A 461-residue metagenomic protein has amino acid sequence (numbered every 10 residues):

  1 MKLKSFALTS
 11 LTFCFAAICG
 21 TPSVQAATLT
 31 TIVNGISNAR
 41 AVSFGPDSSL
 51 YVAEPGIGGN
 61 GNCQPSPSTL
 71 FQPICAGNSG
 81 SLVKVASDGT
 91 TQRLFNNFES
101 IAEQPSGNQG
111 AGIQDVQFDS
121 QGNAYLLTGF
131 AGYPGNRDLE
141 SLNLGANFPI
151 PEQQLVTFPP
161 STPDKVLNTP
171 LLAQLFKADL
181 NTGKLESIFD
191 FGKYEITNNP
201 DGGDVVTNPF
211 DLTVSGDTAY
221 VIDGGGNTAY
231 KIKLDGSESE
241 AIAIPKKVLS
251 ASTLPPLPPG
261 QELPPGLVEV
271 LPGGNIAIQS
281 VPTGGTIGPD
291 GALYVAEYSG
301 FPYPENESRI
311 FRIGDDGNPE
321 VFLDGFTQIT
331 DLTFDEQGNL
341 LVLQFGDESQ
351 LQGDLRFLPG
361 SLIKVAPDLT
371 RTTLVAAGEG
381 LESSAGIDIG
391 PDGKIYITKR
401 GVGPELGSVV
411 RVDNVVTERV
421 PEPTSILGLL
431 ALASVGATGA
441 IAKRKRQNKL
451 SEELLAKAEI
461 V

Functional and structural regions predicted by a protein language model:
F15, S23-A26, V415-L432: Short, threonine-centered small-residue motifs that mark membrane-proximal processing/anchoring sites and TM-junction
T28-V33, Q92-F95, I101-P105, S187-F189 (+5 more regions): A short beta-strand motif characteristic of beta-propeller blades
G35-D47, N78-S79, S100-N123, L171-L172 (+11 more regions): Beta-rich, blade/repeat-based domains predominating in secreted/periplasmic proteins but also intracellular
Y51-E54, L126-L127, V221, Y294-A296 (+2 more regions): Residue position within the beta-strands of beta-propeller blades
P55-I57, G129-A131, G224-G225, Y298-G300 (+3 more regions): Short loop/turn segments immediately following the C-termini of beta-strands
N78-V83, A173-F176, T228-Y230, S308-F311 (+2 more regions): A short loop-to-beta-strand structural motif that recurs across blades of beta-propeller domains
S383-E418: Blade-level signature of beta-propeller repeat domains, shared across WD40, Kelch, NHL, RCC1 and BNR/Asp-box propellers
T438-V461: C-terminal membrane-anchoring or membrane-association module
